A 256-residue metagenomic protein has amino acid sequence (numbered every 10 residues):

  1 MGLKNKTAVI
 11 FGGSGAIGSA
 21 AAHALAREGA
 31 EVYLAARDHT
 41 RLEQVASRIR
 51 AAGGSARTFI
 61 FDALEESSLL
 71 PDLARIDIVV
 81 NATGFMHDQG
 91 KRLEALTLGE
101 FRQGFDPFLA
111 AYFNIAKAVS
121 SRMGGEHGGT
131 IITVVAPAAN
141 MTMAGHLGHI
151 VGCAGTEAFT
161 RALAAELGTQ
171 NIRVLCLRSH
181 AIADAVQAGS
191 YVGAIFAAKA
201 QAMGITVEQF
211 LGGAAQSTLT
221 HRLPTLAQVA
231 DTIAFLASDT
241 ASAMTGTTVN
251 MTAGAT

Functional and structural regions predicted by a protein language model:
T7, S14-G15: Conserved glycine-rich cofactor-binding loop
G84-R102, S121, G125, G145-G148: Conserved mid-core segment of classical short-chain dehydrogenase/reductases
G104, T130-T156, T160-T169, R178-V186: Catalytic loop of short-chain dehydrogenase/reductase
S121, A165-E166, S242: Alpha-helical segment proximal to the catalytic Tyr-Lys
G168, R173, M244-G246: Short, small/polar-rich loop/turn modules that mediate ligand/substrate recognition or access, typified
T169, I182-S217: A glycine/serine/threonine-rich, flexible loop-to-helix segment that serves as the NAD(P) cofactor-binding "lid"
L219-M251: C-terminal substrate-recognition "lid" of short-chain dehydrogenase/reductases
